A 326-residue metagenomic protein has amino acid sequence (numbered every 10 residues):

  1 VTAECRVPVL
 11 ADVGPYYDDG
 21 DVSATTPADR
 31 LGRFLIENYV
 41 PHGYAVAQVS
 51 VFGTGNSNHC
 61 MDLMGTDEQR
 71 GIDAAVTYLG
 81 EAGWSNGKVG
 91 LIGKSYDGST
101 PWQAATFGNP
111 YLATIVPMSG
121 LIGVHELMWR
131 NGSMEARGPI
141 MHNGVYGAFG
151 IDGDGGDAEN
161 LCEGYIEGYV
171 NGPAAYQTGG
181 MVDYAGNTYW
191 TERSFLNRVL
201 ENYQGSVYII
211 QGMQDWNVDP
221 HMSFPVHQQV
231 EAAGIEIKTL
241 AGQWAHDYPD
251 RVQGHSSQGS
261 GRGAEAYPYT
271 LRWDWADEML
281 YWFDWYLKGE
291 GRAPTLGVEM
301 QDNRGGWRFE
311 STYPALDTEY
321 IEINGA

Functional and structural regions predicted by a protein language model:
E4-G80, V252-A266: Cap/lid segment of the alpha/beta-hydrolase catalytic domain
D19, D29-R33, P41, Q103-N202 (+1 more regions): Accessory cap/linker subdomain of secreted extracellular hydrolases
G83-S95: Alpha/beta-hydrolase fold nucleophile elbow
L91-G93, M118, I210: Short beta-strand immediately N-terminal to the catalytic nucleophile in serine-hydrolase-like folds
G93-Q103, N217: Glycine-rich nucleophile elbow surrounding the catalytic serine of serine-hydrolase chemistry
Y203, I209-Q211, D215: Short beta-strand/loop motif that positions the catalytic acidic residue of the alpha/beta-hydrolase fold
W216-F224: Conserved alpha/beta-hydrolase "acid-adjacent" motif
E231-A326: Alpha/beta-hydrolase-fold serine-hydrolase catalytic core, especially in secreted/extracellular enzymes
